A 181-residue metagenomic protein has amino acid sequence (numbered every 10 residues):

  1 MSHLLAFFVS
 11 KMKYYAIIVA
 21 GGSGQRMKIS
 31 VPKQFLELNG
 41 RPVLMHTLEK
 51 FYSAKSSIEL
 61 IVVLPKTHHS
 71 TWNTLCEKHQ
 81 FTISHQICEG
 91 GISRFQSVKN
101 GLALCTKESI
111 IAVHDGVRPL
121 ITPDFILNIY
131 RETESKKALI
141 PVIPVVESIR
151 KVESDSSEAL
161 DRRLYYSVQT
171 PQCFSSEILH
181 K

Functional and structural regions predicted by a protein language model:
M1-K11: N-terminal amphipathic/basic-hydrophobic helices that include classical n-h-c signal peptides and signal-anchor
K13-S70: N-terminal glycine-rich phosphate-binding loop and ensuing alpha1 helix
I18, L44, G101, H114-D115 (+2 more regions): Residue-level signal for inorganic ion chemistry
G22-Q25, T67-H68, S93, G116-P119 (+1 more regions): Short glycine-rich anion-binding loops that position phosphate/pyrophosphate groups of nucleotides and phosphorylated
M45-E108: Conserved N-terminal catalytic core of the sugar/cofactor nucleotidyltransferase
I110-A112: Short aromatic/hydrophobic "clamp" motif used to bind/position activated sugar donors
L120-K181: Conserved core of the sugar-phosphate nucleotidyltransferase
